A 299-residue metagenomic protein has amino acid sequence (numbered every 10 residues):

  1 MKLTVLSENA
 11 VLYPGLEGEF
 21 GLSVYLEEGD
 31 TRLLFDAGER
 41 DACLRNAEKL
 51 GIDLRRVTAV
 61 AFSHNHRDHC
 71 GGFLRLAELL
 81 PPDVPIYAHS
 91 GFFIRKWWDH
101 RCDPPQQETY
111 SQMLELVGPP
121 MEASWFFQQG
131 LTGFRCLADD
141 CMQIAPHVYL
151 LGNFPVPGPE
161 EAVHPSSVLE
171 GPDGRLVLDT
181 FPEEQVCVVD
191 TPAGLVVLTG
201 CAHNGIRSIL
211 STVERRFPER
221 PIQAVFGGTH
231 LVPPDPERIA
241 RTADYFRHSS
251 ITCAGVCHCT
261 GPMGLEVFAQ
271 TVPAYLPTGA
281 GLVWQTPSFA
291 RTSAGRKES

Functional and structural regions predicted by a protein language model:
K2-L50, T180, E184-T199: Conserved beta-strand hairpin/beta-sheet module of binuclear metal-dependent hydrolase folds, prominently
E8-A10, A37-R40, N65, S90-F92 (+6 more regions): Active-site metal-binding loops of divalent metal-dependent hydrolases
L16-E17, T31-A59, R75, C102 (+3 more regions): Pre-active-site segment of Zn-dependent metallo-hydrolases
A42-F93, F217-V225, T252-C253: Active-site metal-binding motif and surrounding structural segment of the metallo-beta-lactamase
D53, C102-Q107, T242-A243, T271-A274 (+1 more regions): Short, hinge-like loop/turn segments at secondary-structure boundaries
N65-H69, P85, R175-V186, D190-G279: Cap/insert and terminal regions of metallo-dependent hydrolase folds
F93-Q185, P277-P287: Metallo-beta-lactamase
L265-E266, A274-S299: Binuclear metal-dependent phosphoesterase catalytic core
